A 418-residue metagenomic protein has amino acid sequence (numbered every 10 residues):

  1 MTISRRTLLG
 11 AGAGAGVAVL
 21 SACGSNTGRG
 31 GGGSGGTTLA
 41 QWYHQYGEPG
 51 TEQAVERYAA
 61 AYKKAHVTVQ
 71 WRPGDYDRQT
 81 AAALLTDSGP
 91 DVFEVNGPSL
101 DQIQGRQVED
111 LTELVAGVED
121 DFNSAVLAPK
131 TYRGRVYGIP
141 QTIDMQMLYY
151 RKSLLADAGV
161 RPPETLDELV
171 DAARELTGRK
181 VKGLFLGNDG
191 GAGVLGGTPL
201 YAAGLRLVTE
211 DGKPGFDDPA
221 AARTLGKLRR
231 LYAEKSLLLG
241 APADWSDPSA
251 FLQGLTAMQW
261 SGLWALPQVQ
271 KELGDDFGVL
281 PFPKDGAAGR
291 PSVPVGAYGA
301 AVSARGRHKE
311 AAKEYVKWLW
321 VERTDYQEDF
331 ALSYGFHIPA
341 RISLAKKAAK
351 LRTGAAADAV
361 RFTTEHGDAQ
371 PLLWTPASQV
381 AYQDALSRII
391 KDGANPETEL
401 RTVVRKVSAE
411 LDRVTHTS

Functional and structural regions predicted by a protein language model:
T2-L100, G286-A288, T398, T402 (+1 more regions): Conserved N-terminal structural module of periplasmic/extracytoplasmic solute-binding proteins
W71-Q79, L166-E168, G240-S249: Short helix-initiation/N-cap motifs at beta->coil->alpha
G97-Q146, G278-L280: Hinge/lid segment of periplasmic solute-binding proteins
D101, A265-D275, D285-D384, T415-H416: C-terminal lobe and pocket-closing loops of periplasmic/extracytoplasmic Venus-flytrap solute-binding proteins
T112-S124, L184, L205-R223, Q270-E272 (+1 more regions): Short, solvent-exposed loop/beta-turn-alpha elements that line the ligand-binding surface or hinge of extracytoplasmic
Y137-Q141, Q146, D167-P214, A220 (+1 more regions): Extracytoplasmic/periplasmic solute-binding protein
A156, T364-S418: Conserved C-terminal helix/tail region of periplasmic/extracytoplasmic solute-binding proteins
A173-E175, K213-G240: Glycine-centered hinge/linker elements that transmit conformational signals in sensory and ligand-binding systems
